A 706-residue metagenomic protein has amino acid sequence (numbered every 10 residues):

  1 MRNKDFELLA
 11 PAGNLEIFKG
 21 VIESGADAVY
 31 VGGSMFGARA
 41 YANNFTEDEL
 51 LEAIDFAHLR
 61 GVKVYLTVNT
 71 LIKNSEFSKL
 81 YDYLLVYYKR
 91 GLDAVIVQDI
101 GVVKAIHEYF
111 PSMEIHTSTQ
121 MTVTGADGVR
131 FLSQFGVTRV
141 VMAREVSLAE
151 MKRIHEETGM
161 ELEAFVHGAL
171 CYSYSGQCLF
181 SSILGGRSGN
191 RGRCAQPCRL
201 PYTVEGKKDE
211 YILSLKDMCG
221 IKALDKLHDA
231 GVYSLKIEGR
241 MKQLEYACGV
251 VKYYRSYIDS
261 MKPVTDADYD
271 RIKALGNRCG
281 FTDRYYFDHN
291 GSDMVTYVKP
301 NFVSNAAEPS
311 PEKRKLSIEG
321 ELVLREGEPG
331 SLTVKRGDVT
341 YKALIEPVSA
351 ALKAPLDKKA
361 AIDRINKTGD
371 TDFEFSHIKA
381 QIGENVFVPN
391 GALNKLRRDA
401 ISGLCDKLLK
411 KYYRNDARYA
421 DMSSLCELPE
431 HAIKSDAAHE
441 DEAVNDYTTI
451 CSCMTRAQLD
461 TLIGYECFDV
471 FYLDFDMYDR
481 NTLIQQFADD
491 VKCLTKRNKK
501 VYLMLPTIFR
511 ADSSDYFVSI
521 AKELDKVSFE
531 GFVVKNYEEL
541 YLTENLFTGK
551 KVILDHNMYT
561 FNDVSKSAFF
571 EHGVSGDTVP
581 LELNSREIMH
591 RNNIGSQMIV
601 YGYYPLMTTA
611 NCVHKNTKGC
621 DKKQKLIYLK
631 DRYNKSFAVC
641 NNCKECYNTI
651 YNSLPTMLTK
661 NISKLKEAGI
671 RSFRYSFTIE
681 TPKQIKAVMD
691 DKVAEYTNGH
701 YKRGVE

Functional and structural regions predicted by a protein language model:
R2-V123, V141-E145, A149-S234, M241-E706: Active-site pocket-lining/capping segments in soluble small-molecule metabolic enzymes
F135-G136: Hydrophobic alpha-helical bundles that form the membrane domains of multi-pass transporters
